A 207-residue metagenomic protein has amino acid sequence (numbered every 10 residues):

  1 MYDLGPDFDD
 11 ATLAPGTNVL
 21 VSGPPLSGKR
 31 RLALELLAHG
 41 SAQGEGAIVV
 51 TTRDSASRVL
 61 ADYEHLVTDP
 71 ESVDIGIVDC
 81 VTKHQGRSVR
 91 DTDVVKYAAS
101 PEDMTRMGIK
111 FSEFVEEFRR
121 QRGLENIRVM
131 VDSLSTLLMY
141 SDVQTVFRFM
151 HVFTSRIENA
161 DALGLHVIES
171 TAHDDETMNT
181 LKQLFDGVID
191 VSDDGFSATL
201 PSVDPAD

Functional and structural regions predicted by a protein language model:
Y2-E64: Glycine-rich P-loop/Walker A and Walker A-like loops and their local beta1-loop-alpha1 context in P-loop NTPases
V19, A47, G164, V188-D190: Short, well-ordered beta-strand core segments
G46, D74, E125-R128, N159-V167: Loop/turn-to-beta-strand initiation segments
R53-S57, T82-Q85, S135-T136, S170-D174 (+1 more regions): Conserved nucleotide-binding/hydrolysis micro-motifs of P-loop NTPases
A56-A99: P-loop NTPase catalytic phosphate-binding loop
H84-V152: Phosphate-binding/switch loop-helix module in NTP-utilizing enzymes
T136, R148-A172: Substrate-engagement module of ASCE P-loop NTPases
H166-D207: Phosphate-binding/switch region of NTP-binding enzymes
